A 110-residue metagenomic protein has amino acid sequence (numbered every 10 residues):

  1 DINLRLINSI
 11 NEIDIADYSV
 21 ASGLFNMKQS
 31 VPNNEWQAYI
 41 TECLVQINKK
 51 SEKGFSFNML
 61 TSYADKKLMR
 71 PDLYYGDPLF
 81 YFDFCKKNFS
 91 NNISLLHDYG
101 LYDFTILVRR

Functional and structural regions predicted by a protein language model:
D1-N11: Conserved SAM-binding strand-loop segment of SAM-dependent methyltransferases
N11-A16, V20-A21, E42-V45, N92-L95: A structural signal for the main folded, soluble domain(s) of proteins
A16-A38: A short SAM/SAH-binding and catalytic strip from SAM-dependent methyltransferases
F25-M27, L60-A64: Short "lid" loop at the C-terminus of a central beta-strand within the Rossmann-like core of SAM-dependent
N34-C43, D77-P78: Charged helix-capping and loop-helix junction motifs
C43-T61: Conserved beta-strand signature within the Rossmann-like core of class I S-adenosyl-L-methionine
D72-I93: Short alpha-helix
I93-R110: Core SAM-dependent methyltransferase catalytic element
